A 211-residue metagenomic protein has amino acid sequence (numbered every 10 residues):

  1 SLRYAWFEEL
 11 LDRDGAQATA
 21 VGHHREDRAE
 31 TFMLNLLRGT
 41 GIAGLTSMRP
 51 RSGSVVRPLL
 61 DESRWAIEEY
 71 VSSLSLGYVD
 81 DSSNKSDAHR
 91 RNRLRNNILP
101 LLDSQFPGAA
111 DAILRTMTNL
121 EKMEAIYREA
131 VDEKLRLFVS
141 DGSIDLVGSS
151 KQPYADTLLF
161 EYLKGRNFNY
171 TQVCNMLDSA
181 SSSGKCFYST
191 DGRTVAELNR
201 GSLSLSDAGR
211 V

Functional and structural regions predicted by a protein language model:
S1-E8, I42: ATP-dependent adenylate-handling ligase core
L2-R3, R49-S52, N96, L114-V211: AMP-forming adenylation/ATP pyrophosphatase catalytic core
E8, I67-Y70, F160: Short glycine-/small-residue-rich flexible loop motifs, especially phosphate/cofactor-binding loops
R13-G22, D27-T116, L120, V147-G148: Catalytic subdomain that performs nucleotidyl-dependent activation
